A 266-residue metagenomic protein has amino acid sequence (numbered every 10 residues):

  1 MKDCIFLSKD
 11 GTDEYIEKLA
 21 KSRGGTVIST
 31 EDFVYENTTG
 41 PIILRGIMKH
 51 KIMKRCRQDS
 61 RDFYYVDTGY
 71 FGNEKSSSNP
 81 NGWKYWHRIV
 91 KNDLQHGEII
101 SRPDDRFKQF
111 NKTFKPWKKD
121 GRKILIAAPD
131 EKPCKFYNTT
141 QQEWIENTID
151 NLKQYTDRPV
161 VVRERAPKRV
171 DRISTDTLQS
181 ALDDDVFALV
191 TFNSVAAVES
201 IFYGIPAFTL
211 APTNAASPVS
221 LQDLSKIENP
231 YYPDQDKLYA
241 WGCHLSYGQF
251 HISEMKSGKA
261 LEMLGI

Functional and structural regions predicted by a protein language model:
M1-D3, K123-L125, I205: Residues that mark the start of a beta-strand
M1-P41, G46, K132-P133, E262-I266: N-terminal pre-catalytic "stem/leader" segment of glycosyltransferase-like enzymes
C4, S77-G121, Y137, S217-I266: Leloir-type glycosyltransferase catalytic cores
G11-D13, I47-H50, G69-G72, P129-P133 (+3 more regions): Short, solvent-exposed loop/turn segments at secondary-structure junctions
S29-Y35, K153-F208: Donor nucleotide-activated moiety binding/catalytic core segment of transferases that use nucleotide-activated donors
E31-Q58, Y64, A188-N193: Short, well-ordered secondary-structure micro-motifs within conserved domains or adaptor modules
M48-S77, N147, F202-A216: A short, gly/pro- and small-residue-rich
K119-R169: Conserved catalytic-core segment of nucleotide-activated headgroup transferases in glycan assembly
